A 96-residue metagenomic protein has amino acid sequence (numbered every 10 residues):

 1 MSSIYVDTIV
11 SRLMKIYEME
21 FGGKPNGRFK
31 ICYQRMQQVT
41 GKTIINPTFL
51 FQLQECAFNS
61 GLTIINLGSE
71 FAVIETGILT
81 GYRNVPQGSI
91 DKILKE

Functional and structural regions predicted by a protein language model:
M1-E20: Short alpha-helical segments that sit at the start of domains
S3-D7, G23, T40, G81: Eukaryotic Ca2+-signaling machinery
I4, K30, I44-P47: Intrinsic disorder
G22, K92-E96: Long, low-complexity intrinsically disordered regions in eukaryotic regulatory proteins, enriched in acidic residues
P25-K42: Short glycine-rich, basic-tinged beta-strand/loop micro-motifs
Q37-Q38, K42-I64: Charge-enriched amphipathic alpha-helical scaffolds
S60-K92: Charged low-complexity interaction tracts in eukaryotic proteins
